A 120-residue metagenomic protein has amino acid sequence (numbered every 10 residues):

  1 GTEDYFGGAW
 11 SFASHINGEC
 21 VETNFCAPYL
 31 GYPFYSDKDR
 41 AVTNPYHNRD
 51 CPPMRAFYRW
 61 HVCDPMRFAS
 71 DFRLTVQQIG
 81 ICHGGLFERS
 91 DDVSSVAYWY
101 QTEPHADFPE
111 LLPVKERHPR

Functional and structural regions predicted by a protein language model:
G1-R120: Beta-strand-centric surfaces of beta-sandwich/beta-rich domains
